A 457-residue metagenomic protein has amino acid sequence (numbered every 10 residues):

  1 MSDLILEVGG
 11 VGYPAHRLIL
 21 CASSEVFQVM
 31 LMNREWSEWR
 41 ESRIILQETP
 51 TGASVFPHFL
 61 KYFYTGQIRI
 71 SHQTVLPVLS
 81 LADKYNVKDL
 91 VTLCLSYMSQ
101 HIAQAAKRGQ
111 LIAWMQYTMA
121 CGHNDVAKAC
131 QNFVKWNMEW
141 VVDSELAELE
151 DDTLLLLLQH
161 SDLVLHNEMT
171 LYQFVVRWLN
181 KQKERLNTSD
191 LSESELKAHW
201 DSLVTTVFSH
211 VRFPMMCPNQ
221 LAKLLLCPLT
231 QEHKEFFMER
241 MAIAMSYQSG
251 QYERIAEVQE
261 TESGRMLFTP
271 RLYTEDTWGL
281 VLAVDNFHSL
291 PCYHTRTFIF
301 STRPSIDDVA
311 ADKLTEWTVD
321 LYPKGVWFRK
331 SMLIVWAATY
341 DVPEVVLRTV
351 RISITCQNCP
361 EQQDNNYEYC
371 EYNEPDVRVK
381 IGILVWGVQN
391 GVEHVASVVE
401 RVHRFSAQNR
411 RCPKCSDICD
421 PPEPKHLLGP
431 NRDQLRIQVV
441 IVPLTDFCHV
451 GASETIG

Functional and structural regions predicted by a protein language model:
M1-C21, T49, S54, K61-Q73: N-terminal BTB/POZ boundary and linker segment
D3-I5, G9-V11, N33-W36, A338-P343: Beta-strand elements of modular eukaryotic interaction domains
Y13-A15, S23, E41, F56 (+1 more regions): Alpha-helical scaffold in the C-terminal half of BTB/POZ domains and their immediate C-terminal extension
E25-R40: Cytochrome P450 catalytic domain signature, combining two hallmark sequence patches
I45-Q47: Alpha-solenoid helical repeat scaffolds
Y64-T65, A338-T339, Y367-C370, P421-H426: Eukaryotic intrinsically disordered and solvent-exposed regulatory patches
W386-R432, V442-G457: Beta-rich interaction modules in large eukaryotic scaffold/regulatory proteins
L435-Q438: Cysteine-clustered segments with highest specificity for TGF-beta superfamily mature ligands
